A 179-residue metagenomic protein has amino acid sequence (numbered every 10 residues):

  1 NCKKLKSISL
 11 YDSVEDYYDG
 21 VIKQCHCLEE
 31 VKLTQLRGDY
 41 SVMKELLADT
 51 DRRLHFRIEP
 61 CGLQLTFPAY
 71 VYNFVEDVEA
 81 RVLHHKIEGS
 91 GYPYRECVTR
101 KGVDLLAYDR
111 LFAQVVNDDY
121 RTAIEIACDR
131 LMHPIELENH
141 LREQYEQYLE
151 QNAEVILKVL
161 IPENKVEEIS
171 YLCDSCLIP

Functional and structural regions predicted by a protein language model:
N1-D16, K23-V42, D51-C128, E146-I161 (+1 more regions): Structural signature of tandem-repeat unit edges
C128-Y145: Repeat-mediated protein-protein interaction surfaces in helical alpha-solenoids
E138, V166-C173: Ankyrin repeat structural motif
